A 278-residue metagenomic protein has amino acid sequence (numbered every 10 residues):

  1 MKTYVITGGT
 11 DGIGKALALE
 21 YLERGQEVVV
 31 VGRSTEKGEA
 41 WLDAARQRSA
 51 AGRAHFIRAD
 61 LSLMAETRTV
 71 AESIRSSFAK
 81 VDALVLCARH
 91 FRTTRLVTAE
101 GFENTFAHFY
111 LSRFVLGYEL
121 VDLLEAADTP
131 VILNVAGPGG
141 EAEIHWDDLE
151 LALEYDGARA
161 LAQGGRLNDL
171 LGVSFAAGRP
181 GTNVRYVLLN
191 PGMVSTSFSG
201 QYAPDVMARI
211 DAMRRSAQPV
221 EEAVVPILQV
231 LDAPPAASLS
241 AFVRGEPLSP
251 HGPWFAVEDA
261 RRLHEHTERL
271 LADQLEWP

Functional and structural regions predicted by a protein language model:
T10-D11: Conserved glycine-rich cofactor-binding loop
Y21: Aromatic pocket-lining residues of Rossmann-like dinucleotide-binding sites
R24-A40: Conserved glycine-rich Rossmann-like NAD(P)H-binding loop of the short-chain dehydrogenase/reductase
Q47-A65: Rossmann-fold cofactor-recognition segment
H55, T69-S76, T93, E100-H108: Active-site Tyr-X3-Lys motif and surrounding loop/helix of classical short-chain dehydrogenase/reductase
H90-T98, F106, E125-N183, V187-S216: Catalytic loop of short-chain dehydrogenase/reductase
S112-G117, V131, I227: Conserved internal alpha-helix within the Rossmann fold of NAD(P)-dependent oxidoreductases
T182-V184, L188, A208-W277: C-terminal helical subdomain
